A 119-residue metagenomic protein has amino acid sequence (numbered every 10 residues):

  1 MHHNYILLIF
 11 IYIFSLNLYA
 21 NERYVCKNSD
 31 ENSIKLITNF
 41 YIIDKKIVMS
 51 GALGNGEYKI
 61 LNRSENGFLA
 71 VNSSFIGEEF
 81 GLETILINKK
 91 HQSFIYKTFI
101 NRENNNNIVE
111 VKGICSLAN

Functional and structural regions predicted by a protein language model:
M1-I6: Positively charged n-region of N-terminal signal peptides that target proteins for export
S15-N17: N-terminal signal peptide c-region/cleavage motif recognized by signal peptidases
Y19-N21, I108: Residue-level signal for mature regions of secreted extracellular proteins and peptides
R23-S50, F75-K89: Short, solvent-exposed loop/hinge segments that bridge or flank secondary-structure elements
L36, M49-N62: N-terminal secretory-pathway/extracellular module detecting exported/lumenal segments and adjacent signal-anchor/first
I60-V71: Ser/Thr- and Asn-enriched, surface-exposed coil loops between beta-strands
H91-R102: Low-complexity, intrinsically disordered Gly/Pro/Thr-rich segments
N101-N119: Edge beta-strand at a domain terminus
